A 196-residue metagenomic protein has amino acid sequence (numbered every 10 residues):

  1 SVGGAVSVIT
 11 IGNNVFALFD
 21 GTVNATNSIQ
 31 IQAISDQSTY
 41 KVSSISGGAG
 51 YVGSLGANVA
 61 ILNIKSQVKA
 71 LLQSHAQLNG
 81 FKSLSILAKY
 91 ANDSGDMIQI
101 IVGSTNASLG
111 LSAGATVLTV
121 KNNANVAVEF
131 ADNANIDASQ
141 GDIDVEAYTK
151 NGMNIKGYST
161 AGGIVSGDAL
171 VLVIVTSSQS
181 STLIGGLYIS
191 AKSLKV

Functional and structural regions predicted by a protein language model:
S1-V196: Low-complexity, glycine- and small/polar-enriched segments
